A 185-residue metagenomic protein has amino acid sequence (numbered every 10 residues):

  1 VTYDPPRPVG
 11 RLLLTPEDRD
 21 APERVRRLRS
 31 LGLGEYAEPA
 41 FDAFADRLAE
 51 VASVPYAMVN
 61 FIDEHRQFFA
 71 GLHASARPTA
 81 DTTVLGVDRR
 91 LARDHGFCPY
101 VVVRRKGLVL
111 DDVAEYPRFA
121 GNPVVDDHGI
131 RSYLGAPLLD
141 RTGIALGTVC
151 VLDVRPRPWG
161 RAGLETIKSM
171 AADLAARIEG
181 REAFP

Functional and structural regions predicted by a protein language model:
P8-L14, D18-A21, V25, G147 (+1 more regions): Juxtadomain coupling helices with adjacent low-complexity linkers
E23-P39: Short regulatory/linker helices and ligand/cofactor-binding micro-motifs at input modules
R27, Y56, I62-A70, P78-V125 (+1 more regions): Regulatory sensory and allosteric helical modules in signal-transduction proteins and certain transcription factors
S30-G34, A43-V51, Y100, R104 (+1 more regions): Amphipathic alpha-helical regulatory segments at dimerization interfaces that relay allosteric signals between sensory
E35-L72: Helix-loop-beta substructure at the N-terminus of cytosolic sensory domains that couple signal/ligand detection
V59, T142-G143: Glycine-biased flexible loop/turn sites that connect beta-strands or occur in inter-domain linkers
R104, R141-T142: Residue-level recognition of short loop/turn positions
R131-D140: A short, aliphatic-rich beta-strand micro-motif
